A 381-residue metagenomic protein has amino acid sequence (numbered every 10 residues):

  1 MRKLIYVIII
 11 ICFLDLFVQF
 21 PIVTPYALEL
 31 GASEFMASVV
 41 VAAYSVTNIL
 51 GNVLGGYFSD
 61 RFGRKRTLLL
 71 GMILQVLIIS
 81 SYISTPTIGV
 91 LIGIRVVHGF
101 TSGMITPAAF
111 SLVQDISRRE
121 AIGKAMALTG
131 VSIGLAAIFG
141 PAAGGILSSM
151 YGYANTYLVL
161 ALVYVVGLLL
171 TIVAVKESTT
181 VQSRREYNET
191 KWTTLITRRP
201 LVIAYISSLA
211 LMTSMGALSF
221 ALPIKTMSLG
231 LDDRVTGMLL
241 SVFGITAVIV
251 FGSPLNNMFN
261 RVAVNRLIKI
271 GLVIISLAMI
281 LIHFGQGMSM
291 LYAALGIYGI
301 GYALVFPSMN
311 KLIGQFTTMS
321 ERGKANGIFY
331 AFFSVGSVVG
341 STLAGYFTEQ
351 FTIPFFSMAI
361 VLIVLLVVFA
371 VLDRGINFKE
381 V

Functional and structural regions predicted by a protein language model:
S45-V53, A137-I138, G244-G252, S337-V338: Residue-level signature of mid-helix packing/kink "hotspots" within the transmembrane helices of 12-pass Major
N52-G63, V250-A263, T348: Helix-to-loop junctions at the C-terminal end of transmembrane segments in multipass secondary transporters
G63, S84-G89, F284-Q286: Helix-breaking motifs and short loop linkers at transmembrane-helix boundaries and internal kinks in secondary membrane
R66-S80, R266-I280: Structural signature of the two symmetry-related core transmembrane helices
G89-V97, S289-I297: Paired small-residue
I94-G134: Cytoplasmic helix-loop-helix junction between adjacent transmembrane helices in 12-TM secondary transporters
K176-A204: Juxtamembrane intracellular "pre-TM" segments in multi-pass secondary transporters
E321-E349: A late C-terminal transmembrane helix in Major Facilitator Superfamily
